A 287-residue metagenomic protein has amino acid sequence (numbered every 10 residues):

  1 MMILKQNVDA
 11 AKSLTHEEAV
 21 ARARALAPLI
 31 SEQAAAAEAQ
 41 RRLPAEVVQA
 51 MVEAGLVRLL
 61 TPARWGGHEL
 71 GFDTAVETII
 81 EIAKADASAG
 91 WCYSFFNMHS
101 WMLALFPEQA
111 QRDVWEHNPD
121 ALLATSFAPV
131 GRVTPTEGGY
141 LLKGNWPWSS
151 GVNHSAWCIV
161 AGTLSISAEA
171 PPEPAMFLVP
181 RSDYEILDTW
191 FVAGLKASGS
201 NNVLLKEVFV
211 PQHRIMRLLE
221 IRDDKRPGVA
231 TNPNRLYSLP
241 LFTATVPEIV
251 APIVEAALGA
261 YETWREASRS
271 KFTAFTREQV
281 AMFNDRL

Functional and structural regions predicted by a protein language model:
M2-E77, V250-L287: Alpha-helical interface subdomain recognition
L43-E53, V57-S155, P171: Glycine-rich flavin
A121-L123, V192-K196: Short Gly/Pro-enriched turn/cap motifs at secondary-structure boundaries
P129-G131, G138-Y140, A156-V160, E173-A175 (+2 more regions): Generic beta-strand structural signal
V130-R132, D188-G194: Short Gly/Thr-rich strand-loop-strand
Y140, W146-W148, V160-T163, V208 (+2 more regions): Helix-rich catalytic cores of soluble enzyme domains
N145-Y184, D188-T189: DPxDG-like acidic metal-binding loop motif
S200-L287: Glycine-rich beta->alpha junctions and the first turn(s) of the following alpha-helix
